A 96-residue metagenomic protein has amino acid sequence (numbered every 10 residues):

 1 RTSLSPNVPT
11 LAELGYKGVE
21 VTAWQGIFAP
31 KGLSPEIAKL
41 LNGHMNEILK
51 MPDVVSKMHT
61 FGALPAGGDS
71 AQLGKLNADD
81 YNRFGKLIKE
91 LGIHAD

Functional and structural regions predicted by a protein language model:
R1-D96: Conserved, function-defining micro-sites of small-solute handling proteins
